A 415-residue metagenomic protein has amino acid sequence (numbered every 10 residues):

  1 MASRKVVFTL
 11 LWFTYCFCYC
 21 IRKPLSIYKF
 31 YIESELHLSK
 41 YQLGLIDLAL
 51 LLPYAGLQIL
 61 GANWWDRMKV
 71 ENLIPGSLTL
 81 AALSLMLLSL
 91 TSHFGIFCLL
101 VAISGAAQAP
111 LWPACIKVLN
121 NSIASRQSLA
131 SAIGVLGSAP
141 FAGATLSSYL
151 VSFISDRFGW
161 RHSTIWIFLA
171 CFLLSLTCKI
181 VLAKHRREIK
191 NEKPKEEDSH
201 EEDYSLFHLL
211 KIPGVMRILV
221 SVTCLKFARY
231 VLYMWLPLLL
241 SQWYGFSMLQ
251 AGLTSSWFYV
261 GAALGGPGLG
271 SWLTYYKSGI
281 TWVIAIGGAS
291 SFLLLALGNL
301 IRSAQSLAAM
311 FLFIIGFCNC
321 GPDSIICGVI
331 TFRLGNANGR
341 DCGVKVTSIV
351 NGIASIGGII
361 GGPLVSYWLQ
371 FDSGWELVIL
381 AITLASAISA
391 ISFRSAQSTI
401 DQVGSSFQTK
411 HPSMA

Functional and structural regions predicted by a protein language model:
K23, L51-I59, A144-T145, Y259-A263 (+2 more regions): Residue-level signature of mid-helix packing/kink "hotspots" within the transmembrane helices of 12-pass Major
L25-I27, I212-P267, D323-C327, G361-G362: Extracytoplasmic gate region of multi-pass secondary transporters
G56-G95: Conserved MFS/SLC helix-loop-helix module at the cytosolic interface between two early adjacent transmembrane helices
L57-K69, S155, G266-S278, L369-Q370: Helix-to-loop junctions at the C-terminal end of transmembrane segments in multipass secondary transporters
N72-M86, T281-A296: Structural signature of the two symmetry-related core transmembrane helices
L100-P140: Cytoplasmic helix-loop-helix junction between adjacent transmembrane helices in 12-TM secondary transporters
P110-A124, G321-N338: Intracellular juxtamembrane helix-capping segments at the cytosolic ends of symmetry-related transmembrane helices
L136-R186: Helix-loop-helix hairpin linking two adjacent transmembrane segments in secondary transporters
